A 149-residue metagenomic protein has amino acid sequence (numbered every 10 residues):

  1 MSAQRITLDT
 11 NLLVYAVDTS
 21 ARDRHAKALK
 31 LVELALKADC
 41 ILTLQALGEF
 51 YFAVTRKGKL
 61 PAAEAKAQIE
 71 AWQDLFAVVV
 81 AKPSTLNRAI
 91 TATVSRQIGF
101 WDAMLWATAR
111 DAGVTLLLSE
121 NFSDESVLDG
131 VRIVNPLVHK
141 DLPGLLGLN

Functional and structural regions predicted by a protein language model:
M1-A3, W106, R110-N149: Acidic, PIN/NYN-like endoribonuclease modules and their adjacent C-terminal/linker elements
M1-L42, K57-E64, E70, K140-N149: Short, well-structured N-terminal submotif of metal-dependent ribonuclease cores
S2-A3, A77-F122: Active-site neighborhoods of divalent-metal-dependent phosphate/nucleic-acid chemistry enzymes
K30, E49, A67, R88 (+1 more regions): Amphipathic alpha-helical interaction segments
A35-A38, L75, R96: Structured helix-beta-strand junction loops
